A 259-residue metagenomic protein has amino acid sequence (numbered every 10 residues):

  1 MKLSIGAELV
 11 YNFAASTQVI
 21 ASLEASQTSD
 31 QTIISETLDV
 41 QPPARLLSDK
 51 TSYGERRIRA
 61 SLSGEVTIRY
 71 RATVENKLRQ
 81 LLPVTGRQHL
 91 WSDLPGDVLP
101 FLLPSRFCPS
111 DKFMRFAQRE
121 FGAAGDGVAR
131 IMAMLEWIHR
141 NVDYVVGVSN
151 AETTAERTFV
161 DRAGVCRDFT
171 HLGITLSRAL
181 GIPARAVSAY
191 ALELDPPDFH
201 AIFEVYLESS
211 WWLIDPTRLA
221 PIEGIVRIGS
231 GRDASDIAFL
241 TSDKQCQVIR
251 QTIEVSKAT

Functional and structural regions predicted by a protein language model:
M1-R87: Intrinsically disordered, low-complexity N-terminal segments that are enriched in acidic
S22-E24, D39-Q41, R71, E204 (+3 more regions): Residues in well-ordered beta-strands of folded domains
E24-S26, V84-S92, T217-P221, D243-Q245: Short intrinsically disordered coil segments
A44-L46, W91-L94, P221-S230: Short, surface-exposed linear segments at secondary-structure transitions and domain or protein termini
L46, Y144, F159, I214 (+1 more regions): Short clusters of hydrophobic/aromatic residues that line enzyme substrate/ligand-binding pockets
T73-L78, D93-G164, L172, A234 (+1 more regions): Secondary-structure boundary elements
E136, D168-Q245: Hydrophobic/aromatic-rich core segments of domains that either
